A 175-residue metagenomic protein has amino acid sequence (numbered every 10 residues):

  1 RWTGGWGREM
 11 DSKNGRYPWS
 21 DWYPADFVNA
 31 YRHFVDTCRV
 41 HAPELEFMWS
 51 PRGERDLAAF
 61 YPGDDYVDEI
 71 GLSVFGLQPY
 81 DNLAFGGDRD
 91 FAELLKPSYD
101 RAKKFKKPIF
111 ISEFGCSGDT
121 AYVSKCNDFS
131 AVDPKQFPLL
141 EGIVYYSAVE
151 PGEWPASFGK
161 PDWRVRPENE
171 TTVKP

Functional and structural regions predicted by a protein language model:
R1-M10, S73-F75, F114, Y146-A148: Short loop/turn segments at strand-loop or loop-helix junctions that form parts of catalytic or ligand-binding pockets
R1-P24, L45-P51, D56-L57, I70: Active-site groove signature of glycoside hydrolases
R1-W2, Y31-A58, K107-D119, Y145: Aromatic-lined carbohydrate-recognition surfaces of secreted/lumenal glycan-active proteins
T3-E9, D56-A58, P79-Y80, G118-D119 (+1 more regions): Short catalytic/ligand-binding loop motif for oxyanion handling, primarily in non-cytosolic enzymes, centered on
P24-R39, D90-K106, Y122-Q136: Long, well-ordered alpha-helical scaffolding segments within enzyme catalytic domains, especially pronounced
P51-S73, A121-V132: Substrate-binding cleft/loops of secretory-pathway carbohydrate-active enzymes
F60-D119: Glycoside hydrolase catalytic-domain groove-lining segments
K107-P175: Substrate-binding cleft of secreted/luminal carbohydrate-active enzymes
